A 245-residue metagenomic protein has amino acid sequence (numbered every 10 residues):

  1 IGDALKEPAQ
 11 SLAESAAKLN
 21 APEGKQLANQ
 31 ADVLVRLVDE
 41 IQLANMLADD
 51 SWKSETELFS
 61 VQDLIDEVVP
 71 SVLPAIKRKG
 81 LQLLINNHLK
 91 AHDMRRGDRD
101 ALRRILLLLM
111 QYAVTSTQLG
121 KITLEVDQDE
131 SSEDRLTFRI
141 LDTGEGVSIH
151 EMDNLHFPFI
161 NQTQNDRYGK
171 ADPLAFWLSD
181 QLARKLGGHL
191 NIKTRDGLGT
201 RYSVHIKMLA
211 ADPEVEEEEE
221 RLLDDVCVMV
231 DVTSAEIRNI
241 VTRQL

Functional and structural regions predicted by a protein language model:
S11, I41-T56, K121: Helix-loop junction within the histidine kinase core
D49-F59, D63-L64, M94-R96: Short flexible loop/turn segments at helix-to-beta-strand junctions within the C-terminal catalytic HATPase_c
E57-F59, K77, Q82-D93, D129 (+1 more regions): Conserved catalytic submotifs in the C-terminal HATPase_c
D66-R78, T115: Short alpha-helical segment within the cytosolic histidine kinase core of two-component systems
N86, I149-H150, F157, Q164 (+3 more regions): Disordered, acidic interdomain junction associated with two-component signaling
K121-E133: Short beta-strand/loop element within the Bergerat-fold HATPase_c
S179-A183: Detector for a conserved hydrophobic position within an alpha-helical segment of the HATPase_c
L186-K193: Glycine-rich ATP-binding loops of the HATPase_c
